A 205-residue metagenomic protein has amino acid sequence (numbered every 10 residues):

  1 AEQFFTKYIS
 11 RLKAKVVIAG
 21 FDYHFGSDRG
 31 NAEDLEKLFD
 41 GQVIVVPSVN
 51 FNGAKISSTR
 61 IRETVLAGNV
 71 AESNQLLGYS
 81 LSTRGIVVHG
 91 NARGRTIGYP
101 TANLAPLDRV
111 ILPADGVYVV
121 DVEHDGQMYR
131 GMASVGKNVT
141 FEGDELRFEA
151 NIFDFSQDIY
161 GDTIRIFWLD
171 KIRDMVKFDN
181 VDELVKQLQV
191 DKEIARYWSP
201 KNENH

Functional and structural regions predicted by a protein language model:
A1-P100, E123, D179-E183: Classical nucleotidyltransferase
G90-H205: Phosphate/ribose-recognition catalytic cores of enzymes acting on nucleotide-derived substrates
